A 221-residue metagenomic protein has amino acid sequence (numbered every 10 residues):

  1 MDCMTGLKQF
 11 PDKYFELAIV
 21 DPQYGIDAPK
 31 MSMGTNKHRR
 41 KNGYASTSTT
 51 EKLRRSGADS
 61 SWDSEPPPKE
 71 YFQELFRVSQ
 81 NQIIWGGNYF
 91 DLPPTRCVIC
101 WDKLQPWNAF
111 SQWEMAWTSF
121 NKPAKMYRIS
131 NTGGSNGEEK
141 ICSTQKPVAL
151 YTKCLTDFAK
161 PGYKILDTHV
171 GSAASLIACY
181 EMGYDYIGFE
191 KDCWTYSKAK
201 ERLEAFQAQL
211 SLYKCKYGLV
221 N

Functional and structural regions predicted by a protein language model:
D2: Conserved acidic residues
K8-V20, Y24-S61, P67-E70, F76-N221: Class I S-adenosyl-L-methionine
